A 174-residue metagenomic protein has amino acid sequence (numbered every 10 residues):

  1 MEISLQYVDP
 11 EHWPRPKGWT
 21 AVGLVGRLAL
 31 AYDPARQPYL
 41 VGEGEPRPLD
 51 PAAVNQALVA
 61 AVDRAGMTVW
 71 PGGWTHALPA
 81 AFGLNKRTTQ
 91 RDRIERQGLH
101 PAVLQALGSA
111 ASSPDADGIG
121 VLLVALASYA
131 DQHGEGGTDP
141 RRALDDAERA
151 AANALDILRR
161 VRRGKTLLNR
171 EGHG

Functional and structural regions predicted by a protein language model:
M1-V41, Q132-R149, N153: General nucleic-acid-binding
V41-P71: A short, Lys/Arg-rich alpha-helix, primarily the initiator
W70, G83-K86, D115, D131-G134: Short alpha-helix boundary/capping elements
A77-A80: Short alpha-helical "recognition helix" segments of helix-turn-helix
G83-A102: Recognition helix of helix-turn-helix/homeodomain-like DNA-binding domains that insert into the DNA major groove
L99-V121: DNA major-groove recognition helix of helix-turn-helix/homeodomain DNA-binding modules
G120-G174: Helix-turn-helix/homeodomain-like alpha-helical modules used for DNA recognition and transcription-factor dimerization
